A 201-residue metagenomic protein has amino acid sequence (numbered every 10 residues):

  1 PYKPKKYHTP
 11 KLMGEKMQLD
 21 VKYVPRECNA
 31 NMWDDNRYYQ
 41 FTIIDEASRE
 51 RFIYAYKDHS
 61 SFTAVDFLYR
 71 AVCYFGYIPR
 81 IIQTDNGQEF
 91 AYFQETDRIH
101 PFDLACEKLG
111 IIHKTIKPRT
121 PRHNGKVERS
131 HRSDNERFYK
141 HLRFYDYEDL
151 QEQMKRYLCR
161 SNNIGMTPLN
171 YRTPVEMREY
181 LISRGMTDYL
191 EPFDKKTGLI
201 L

Functional and structural regions predicted by a protein language model:
P1-I44, E50, D66, Y74-F75 (+2 more regions): Mobile-element integrase/transposase regions, centering on the N-terminal DNA-binding/Zn-coordinating module
Y2-H8, E15, L109-I111, S133-L201: C-terminal domain-tail junction helix/linker
D20, I43, R49, L68 (+8 more regions): Mobile genetic element proteins and their domesticated derivatives, centered on retroelements and DNA transposons
N36-R37, I53-Y77, I81: Active-site beta-loop-alpha junctions of metal-dependent nucleic acid enzymes, especially the RNase H-like/DDE
R49-Y54, K114-I116, K140: Short small-residue beta-strand/loop micro-motif enriched in glycine and branched aliphatics
H59, Y77-Q94, K117-R119, Y171-P174: Acidic/histidine-rich, metal-coordinating catalytic segments
T84, D103-K126, L142-Y145: RNase H-like polynucleotidyl transferase catalytic core
T96-P101: Charged helix-capping and loop-helix junction motifs
